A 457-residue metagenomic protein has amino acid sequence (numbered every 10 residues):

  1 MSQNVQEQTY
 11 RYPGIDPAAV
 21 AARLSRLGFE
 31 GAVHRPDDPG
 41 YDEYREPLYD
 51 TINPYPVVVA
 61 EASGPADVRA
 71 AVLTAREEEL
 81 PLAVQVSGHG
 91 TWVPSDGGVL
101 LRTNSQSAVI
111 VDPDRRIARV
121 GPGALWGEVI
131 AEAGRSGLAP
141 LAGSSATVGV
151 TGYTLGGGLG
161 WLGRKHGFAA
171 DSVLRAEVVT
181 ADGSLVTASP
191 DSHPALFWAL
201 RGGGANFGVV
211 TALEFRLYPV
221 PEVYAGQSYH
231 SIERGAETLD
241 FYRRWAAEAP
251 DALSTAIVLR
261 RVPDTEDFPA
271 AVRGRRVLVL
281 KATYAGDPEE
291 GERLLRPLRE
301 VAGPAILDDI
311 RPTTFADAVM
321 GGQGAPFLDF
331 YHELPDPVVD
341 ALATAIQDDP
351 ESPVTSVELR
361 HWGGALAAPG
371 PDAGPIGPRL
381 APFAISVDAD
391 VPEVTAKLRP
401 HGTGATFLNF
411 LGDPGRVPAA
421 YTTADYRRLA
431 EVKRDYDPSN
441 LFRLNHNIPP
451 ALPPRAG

Functional and structural regions predicted by a protein language model:
M1-G457: Soluble FAD-dependent oxygen oxidases
